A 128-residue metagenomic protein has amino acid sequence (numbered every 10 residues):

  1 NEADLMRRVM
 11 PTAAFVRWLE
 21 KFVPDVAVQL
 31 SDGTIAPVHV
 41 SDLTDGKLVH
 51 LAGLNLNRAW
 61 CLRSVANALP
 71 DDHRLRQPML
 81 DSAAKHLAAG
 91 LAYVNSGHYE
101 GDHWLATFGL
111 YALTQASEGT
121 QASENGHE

Functional and structural regions predicted by a protein language model:
N1-G101, Y111-L113: Long, repeat-rich segments with strong aromatic
D102-E128: C-terminal capping/lid segments that line or modulate ligand- or cofactor-binding pockets
